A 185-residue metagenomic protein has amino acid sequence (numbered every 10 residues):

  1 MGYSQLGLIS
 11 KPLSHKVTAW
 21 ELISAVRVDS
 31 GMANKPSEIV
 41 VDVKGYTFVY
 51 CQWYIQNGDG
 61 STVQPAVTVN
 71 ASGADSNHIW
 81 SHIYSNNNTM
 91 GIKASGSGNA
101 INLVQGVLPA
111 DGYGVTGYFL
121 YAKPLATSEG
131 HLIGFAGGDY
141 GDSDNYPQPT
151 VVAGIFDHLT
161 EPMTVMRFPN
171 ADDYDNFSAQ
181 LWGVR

Functional and structural regions predicted by a protein language model:
G2-R185: Surface-exposed molecular-recognition determinants
